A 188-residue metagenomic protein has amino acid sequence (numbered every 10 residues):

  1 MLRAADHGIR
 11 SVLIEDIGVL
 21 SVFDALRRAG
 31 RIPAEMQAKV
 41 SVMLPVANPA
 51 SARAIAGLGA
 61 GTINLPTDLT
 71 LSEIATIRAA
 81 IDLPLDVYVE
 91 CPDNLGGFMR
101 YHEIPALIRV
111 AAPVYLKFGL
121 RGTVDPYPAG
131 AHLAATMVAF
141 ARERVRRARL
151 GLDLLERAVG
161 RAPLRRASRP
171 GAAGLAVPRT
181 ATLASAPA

Functional and structural regions predicted by a protein language model:
M1-I9, L13-L44, L71-A188: Active-site pocket-lining/capping segments in soluble small-molecule metabolic enzymes
A5, A56-G57: Non-catalytic positions within long, well-ordered alpha-helices that form the structural scaffold/packing of enzyme
N48-A50: Conserved nucleotide-cofactor-binding alpha/beta core module
A52-A54: Active-site-proximal loop->helix
P66-T67: Short beta->alpha connector loops at strand-helix junctions that form conserved, small/polar/Pro-enriched
